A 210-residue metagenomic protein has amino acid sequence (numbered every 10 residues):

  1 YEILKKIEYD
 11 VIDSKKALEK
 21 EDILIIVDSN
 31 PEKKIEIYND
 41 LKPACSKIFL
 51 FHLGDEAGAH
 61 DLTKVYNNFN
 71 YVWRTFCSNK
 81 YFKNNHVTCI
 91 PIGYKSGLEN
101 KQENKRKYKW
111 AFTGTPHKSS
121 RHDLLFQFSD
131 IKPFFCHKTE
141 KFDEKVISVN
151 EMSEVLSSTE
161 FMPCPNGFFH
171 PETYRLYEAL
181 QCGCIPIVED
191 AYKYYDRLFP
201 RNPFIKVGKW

Functional and structural regions predicted by a protein language model:
Y1-I205: Nucleotide-sugar donor-binding catalytic core of glycosyltransferases
V207-W210: Short, intrinsically disordered, charge-balanced linker/junction segments flanking boundaries in proteins
